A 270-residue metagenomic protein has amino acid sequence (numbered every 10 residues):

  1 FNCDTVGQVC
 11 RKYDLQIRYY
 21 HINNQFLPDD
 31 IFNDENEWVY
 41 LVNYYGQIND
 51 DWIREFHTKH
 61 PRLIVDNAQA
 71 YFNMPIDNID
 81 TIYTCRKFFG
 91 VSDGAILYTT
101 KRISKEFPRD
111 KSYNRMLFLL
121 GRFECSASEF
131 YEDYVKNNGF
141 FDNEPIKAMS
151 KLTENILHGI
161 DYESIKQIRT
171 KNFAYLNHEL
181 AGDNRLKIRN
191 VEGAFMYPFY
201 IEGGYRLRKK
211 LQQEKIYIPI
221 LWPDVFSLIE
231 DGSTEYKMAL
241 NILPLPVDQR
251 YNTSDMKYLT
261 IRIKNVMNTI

Functional and structural regions predicted by a protein language model:
F1-I22, N33-E35, N155-K166, A181 (+2 more regions): N-terminal pre-catalytic "stem/leader" segment of glycosyltransferase-like enzymes
F1-Y71: PLP-dependent aminotransferase-like
Y45, I82-D93, R102-L119, D248-Q249: Active-site PLP-lysine loop of aminotransferase-like
I64-T99: Conserved active-site segment immediately N-terminal to the catalytic lysine that forms the internal aldimine
R102-L152: Active-site C-terminal subdomain of aminotransferase-like
G121, I188-G193, G204-I242, N268-I270: Conserved PLP cofactor-binding pocket of PLP-dependent enzymes
A148-N177, L186-Y200: Conserved glycine-rich beta-strand-loop-beta hairpin in the small C-terminal domain of fold type I
